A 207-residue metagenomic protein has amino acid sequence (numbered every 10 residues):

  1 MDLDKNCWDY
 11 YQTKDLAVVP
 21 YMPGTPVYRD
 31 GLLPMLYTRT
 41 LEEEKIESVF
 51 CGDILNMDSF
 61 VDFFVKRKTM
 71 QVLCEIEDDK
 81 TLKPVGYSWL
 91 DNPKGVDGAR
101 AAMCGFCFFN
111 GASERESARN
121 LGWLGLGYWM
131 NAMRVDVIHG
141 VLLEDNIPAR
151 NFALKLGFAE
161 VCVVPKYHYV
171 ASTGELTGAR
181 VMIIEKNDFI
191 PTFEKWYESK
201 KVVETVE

Functional and structural regions predicted by a protein language model:
M1-R39, M70-C74, T81-E207: Acyl-donor (CoA/ACP) binding surface of acyl/acetyltransferases
P34-D53: Helix-loop element at the rim of GNAT/NAT acetyltransferase active sites that forms part of the acceptor-substrate
L36, I46, F60-F64, F193: Generic structural signal of hydrophobic/aromatic residues within well-ordered alpha-helices of folded domains
F50-Q71: Active-site rim helix/loop that mediates acceptor-substrate recognition in acyltransferases
C51, D62, E77-K83: Short, solvent-exposed secondary-structure boundary motifs
